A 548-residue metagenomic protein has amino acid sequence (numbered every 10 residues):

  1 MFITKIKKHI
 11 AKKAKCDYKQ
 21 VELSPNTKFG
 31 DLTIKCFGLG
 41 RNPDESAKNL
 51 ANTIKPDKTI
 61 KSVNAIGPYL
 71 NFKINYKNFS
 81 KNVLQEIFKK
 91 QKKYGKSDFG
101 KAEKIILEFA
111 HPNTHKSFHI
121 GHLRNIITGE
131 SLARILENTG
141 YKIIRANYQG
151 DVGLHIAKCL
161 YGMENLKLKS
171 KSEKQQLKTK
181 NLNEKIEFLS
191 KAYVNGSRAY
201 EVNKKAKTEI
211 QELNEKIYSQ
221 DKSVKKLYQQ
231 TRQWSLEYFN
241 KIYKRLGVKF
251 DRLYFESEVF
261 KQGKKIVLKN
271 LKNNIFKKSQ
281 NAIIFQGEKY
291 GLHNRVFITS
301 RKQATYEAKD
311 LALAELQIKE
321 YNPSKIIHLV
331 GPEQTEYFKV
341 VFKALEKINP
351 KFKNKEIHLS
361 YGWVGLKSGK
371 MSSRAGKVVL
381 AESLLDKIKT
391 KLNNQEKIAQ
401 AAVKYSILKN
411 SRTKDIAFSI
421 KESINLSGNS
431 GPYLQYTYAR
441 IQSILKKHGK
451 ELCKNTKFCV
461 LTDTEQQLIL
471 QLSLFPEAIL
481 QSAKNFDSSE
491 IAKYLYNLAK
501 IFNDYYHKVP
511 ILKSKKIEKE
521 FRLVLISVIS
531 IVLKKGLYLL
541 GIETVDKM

Functional and structural regions predicted by a protein language model:
M1: N-terminal segment of the canonical double-stranded RNA-binding domain
T4, A11, D17-L39, P43-M548: NTP-dependent nucleotidyl-transfer catalytic core
